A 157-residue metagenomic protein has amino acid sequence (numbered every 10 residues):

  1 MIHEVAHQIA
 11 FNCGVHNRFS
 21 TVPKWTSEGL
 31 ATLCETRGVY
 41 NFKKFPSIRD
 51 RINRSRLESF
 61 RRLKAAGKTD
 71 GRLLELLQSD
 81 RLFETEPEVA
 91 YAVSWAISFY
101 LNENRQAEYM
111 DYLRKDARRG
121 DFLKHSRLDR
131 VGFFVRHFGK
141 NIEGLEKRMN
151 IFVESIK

Functional and structural regions predicted by a protein language model:
M1-N12, A31-T32, S98: Active-site recognition of the HExxH zinc-binding catalytic motif
R18-K157: Acidic/His/Gly-enriched intrinsically disordered linker/tail segments that often contain short helix/coil "MoRF-like"
